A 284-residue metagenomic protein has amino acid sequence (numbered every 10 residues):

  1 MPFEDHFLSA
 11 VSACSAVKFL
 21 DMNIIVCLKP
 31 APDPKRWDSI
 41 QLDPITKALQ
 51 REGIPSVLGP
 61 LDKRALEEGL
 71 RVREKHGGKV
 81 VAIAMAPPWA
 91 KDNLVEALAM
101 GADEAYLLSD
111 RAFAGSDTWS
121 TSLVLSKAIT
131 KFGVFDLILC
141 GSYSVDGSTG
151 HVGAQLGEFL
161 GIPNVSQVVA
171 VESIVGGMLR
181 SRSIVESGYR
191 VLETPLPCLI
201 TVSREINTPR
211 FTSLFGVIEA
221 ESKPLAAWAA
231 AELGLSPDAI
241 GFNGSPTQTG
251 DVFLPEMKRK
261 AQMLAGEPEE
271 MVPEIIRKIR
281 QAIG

Functional and structural regions predicted by a protein language model:
M1-D21: Intrinsic disorder/low-complexity segments
K18-G284: N-terminal glycine-rich FAD/FM-binding segment characteristic of electron-transfer flavoproteins
